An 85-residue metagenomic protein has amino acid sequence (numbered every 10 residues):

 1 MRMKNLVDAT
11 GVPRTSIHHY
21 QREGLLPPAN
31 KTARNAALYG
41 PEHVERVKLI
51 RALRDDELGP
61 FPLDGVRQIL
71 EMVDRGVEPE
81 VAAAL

Functional and structural regions predicted by a protein language model:
R2-A9, H18, R22-E23, P27-A33 (+1 more regions): Arg/Lys-rich, alpha-helical DNA-contact motif
